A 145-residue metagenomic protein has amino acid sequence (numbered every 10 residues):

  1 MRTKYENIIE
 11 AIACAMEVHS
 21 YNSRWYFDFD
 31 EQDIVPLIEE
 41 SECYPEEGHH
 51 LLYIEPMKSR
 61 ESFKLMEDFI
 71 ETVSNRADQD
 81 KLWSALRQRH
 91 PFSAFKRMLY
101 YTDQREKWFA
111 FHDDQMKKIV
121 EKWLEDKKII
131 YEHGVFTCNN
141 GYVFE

Functional and structural regions predicted by a protein language model:
M1-R2: Short N-terminal edge-element motif at the start of the domain
Y5-L86: The feature represents the first ordered module of a protein
I9, H49-Y53, P91, V120 (+2 more regions): Intrinsic disorder and flexible coil segments
I12, Q32-I34, S59, L99-T102 (+3 more regions): Residue-level detector of solvent-exposed, low-hydrophobicity positions
S62-I119: Amphipathic protein-protein interaction modules
A110-E145: Acidic, proline/glycine-rich low-complexity IDRs
